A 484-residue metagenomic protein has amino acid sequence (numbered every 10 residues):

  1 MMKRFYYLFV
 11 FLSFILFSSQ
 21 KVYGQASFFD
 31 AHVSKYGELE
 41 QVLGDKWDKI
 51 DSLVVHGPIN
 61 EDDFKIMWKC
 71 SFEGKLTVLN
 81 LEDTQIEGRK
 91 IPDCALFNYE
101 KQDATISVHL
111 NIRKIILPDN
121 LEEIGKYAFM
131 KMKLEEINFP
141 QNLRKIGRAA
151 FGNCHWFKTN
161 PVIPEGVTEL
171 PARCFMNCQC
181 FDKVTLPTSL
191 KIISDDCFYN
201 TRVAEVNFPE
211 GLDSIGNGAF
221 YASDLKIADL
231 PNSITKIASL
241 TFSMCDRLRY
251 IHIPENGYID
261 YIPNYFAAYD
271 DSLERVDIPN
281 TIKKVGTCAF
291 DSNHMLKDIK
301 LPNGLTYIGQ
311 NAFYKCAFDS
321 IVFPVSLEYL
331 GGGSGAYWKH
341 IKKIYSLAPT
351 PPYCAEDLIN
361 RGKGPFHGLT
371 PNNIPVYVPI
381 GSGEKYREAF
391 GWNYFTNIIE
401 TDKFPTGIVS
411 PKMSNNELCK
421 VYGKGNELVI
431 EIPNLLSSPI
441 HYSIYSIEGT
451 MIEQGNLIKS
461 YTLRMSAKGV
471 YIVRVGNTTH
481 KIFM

Functional and structural regions predicted by a protein language model:
M1-S27: Bacterial Sec-dependent N-terminal signal peptides
V22-F28, I399-N415: Low-complexity, Pro/Thr/Ser/Gly/Ala-rich linker/spacer regions in secreted, extracellular modular proteins
Y23-D45: The feature captures the LRR N-terminal capping module
A26-S34, D51-I59, K75-R89, Q102-E123 (+12 more regions): Structural signature of tandem-repeat unit edges
G37-K46, D62-S71, K90-A95, Y127 (+9 more regions): Short, T/G/N/S-enriched strand-turn elements that build extracellular solenoid repeat scaffolds
A95, G125-A128, G147-G152, P171-C174 (+8 more regions): Consensus positions within tandem repeat domains that build extended binding/scaffold surfaces
F366-G407: Membrane-proximal C-terminal cap and juxtamembrane stalk of leucine-rich repeat ectodomains
V409-M484: C-terminal outer-membrane/trafficking sorting elements
